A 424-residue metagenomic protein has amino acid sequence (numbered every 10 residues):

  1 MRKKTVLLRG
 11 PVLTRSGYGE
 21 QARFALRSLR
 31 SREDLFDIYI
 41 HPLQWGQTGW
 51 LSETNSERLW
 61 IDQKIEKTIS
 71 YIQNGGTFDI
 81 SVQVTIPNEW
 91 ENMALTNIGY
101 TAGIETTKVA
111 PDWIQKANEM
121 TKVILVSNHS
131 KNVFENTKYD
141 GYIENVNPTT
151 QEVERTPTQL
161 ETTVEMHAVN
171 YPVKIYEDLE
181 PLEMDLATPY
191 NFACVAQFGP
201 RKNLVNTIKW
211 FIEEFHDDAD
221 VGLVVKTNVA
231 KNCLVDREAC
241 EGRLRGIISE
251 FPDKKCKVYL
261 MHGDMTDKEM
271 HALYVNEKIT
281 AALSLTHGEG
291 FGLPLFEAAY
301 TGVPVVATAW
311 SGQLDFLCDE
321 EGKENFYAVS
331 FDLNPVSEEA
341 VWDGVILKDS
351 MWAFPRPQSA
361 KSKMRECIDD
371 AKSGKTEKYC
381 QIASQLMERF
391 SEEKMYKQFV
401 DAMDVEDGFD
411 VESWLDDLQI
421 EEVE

Functional and structural regions predicted by a protein language model:
M1-T77, G222, K397, E424: N-terminal pre-catalytic "stem/leader" segment of glycosyltransferase-like enzymes
L7, M184-K202, I208-F211, L223-V225: Conserved donor-binding/catalytic core segment of Leloir-type glycosyltransferases
L7-R9, T48-V133: Extended catalytic core of nucleotide-activated donor transferases of GT-like folds
K122-D178: Donor nucleotide-sugar binding/catalytic pocket of nucleotide-sugar-dependent glycosyltransferases
L234-L273, T280-A281: Nucleotide-activated donor-binding/catalytic signature segment of Leloir-type glycosyltransferases, i.e., the conserved
L314-C367: Change "using UDP/GDP/dTDP sugars" to "using nucleotide sugars
M351-S359, D369-D401: A charged, aromatic-enriched C-terminal amphipathic alpha-helix characteristic of glycosyltransferases across folds
E366, D370, E392-E424: C-terminal alpha-helical cap of glycosyltransferases
